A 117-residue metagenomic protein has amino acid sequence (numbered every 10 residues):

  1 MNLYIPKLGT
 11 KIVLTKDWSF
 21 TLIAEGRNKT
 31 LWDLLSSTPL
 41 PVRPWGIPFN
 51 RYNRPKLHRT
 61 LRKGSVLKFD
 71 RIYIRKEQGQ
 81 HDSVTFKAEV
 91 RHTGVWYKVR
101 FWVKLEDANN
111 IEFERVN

Functional and structural regions predicted by a protein language model:
M1-Y52, E114-N117: SH3-family beta-barrel domains
P6-L8, L61-K63, Q80: Solvent-exposed loop and beta-edge segments used for protein-protein assembly and interaction
I12, L67-F69, F86-A88, F113: Hydrophobic beta-strand residues in large extracellular and virion-surface proteins
T15, I23, D70, E89-R91 (+1 more regions): A structural detector for beta-sheet-dominated domains
R27, R71-Y73, V103-N109: A short, sequence-level motif marking secondary-structure junctions
Y52-Y73: Conserved beta-strand/loop element in small beta-rich adapter and peptidoglycan-binding domains
I74-E89: Short aromatic-glycine-enriched beta-strand elements
V90-N117: Intrinsically disordered, low-complexity, charged/polar segments
